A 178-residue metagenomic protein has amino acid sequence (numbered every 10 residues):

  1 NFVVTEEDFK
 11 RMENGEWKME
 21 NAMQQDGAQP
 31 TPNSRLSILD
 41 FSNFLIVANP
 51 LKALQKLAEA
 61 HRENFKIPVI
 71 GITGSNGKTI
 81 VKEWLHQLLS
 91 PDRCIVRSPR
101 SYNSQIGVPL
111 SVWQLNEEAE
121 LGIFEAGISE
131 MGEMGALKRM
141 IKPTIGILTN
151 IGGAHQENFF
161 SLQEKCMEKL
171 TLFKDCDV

Functional and structural regions predicted by a protein language model:
N1-G71, I80-P91, W113: Short, basic phosphate-binding NTP loop
K52-D177: Phosphate-binding loop of NTP-binding sites
